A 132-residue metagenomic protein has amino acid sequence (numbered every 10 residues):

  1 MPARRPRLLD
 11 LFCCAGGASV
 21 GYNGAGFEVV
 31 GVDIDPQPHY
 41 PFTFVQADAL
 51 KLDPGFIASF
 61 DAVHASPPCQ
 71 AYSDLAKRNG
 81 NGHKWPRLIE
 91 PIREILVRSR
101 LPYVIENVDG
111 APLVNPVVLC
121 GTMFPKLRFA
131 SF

Functional and structural regions predicted by a protein language model:
P2-P6: Short helix-loop-beta connector
R7-D53, H64-A65, Y72: SAM cofactor-binding core of SAM-dependent methyltransferases, primarily the Rossmann-like beta-alpha-beta module
F12, Q46, L52-A62, C69-F132: Class I S-adenosyl-L-methionine
